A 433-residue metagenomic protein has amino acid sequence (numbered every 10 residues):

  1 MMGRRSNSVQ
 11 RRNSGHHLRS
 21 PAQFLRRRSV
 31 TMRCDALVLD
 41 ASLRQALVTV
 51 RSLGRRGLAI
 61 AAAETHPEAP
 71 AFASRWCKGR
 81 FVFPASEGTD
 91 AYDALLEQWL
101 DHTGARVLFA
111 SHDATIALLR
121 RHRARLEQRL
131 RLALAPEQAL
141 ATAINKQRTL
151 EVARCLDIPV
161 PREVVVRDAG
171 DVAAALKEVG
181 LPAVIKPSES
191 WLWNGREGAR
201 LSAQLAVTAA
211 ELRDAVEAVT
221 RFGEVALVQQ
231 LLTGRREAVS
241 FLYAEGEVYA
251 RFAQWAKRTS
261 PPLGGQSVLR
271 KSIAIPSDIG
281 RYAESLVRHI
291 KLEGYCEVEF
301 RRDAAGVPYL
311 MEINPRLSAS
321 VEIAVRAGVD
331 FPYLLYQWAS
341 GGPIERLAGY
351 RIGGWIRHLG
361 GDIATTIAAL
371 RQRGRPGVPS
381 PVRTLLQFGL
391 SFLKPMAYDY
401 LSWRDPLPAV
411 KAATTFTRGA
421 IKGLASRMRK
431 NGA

Functional and structural regions predicted by a protein language model:
M1, R5-N7, R12, H17 (+5 more regions): ATP-binding N-terminal substructure of ATP-dependent carboxylate-amine bond-forming enzymes
E64-A69, D113-T115, E245-V248, Q254-A256 (+1 more regions): Short glycine-enriched loops at secondary-structure junctions
L140-A226, E245-E247, S277, R281 (+1 more regions): Active-site nucleotide/adenylate-binding loops and adjacent lid/helix of ATP-dependent enzymes
A183, Y249, P308-E312: Protein kinase-like catalytic core scaffold
L201-E217, Q230-K291, N314-A339: ATP-dependent carboxylate/phosphate-activation module, predominantly the ATP-grasp catalytic core and closely related
E293-A304: A short glycine-rich, hydrophobically flanked beta-strand micro-motif that places a catalytic Asp/Glu for divalent metal
Q337-A433: Peripheral (often C-terminal) accessory segments that flank ATP-dependent C-N-forming ligase machineries
